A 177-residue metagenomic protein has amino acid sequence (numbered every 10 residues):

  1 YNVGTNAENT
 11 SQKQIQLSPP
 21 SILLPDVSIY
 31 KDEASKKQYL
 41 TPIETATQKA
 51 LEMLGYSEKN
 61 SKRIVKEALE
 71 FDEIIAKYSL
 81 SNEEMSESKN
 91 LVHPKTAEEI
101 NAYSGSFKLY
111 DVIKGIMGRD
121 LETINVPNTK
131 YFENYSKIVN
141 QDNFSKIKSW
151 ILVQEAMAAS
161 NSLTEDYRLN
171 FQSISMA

Functional and structural regions predicted by a protein language model:
Y1-A177: Noncatalytic, helix-rich "gating/capping" subdomain that lines the substrate-entry/channel surface of large enzyme
